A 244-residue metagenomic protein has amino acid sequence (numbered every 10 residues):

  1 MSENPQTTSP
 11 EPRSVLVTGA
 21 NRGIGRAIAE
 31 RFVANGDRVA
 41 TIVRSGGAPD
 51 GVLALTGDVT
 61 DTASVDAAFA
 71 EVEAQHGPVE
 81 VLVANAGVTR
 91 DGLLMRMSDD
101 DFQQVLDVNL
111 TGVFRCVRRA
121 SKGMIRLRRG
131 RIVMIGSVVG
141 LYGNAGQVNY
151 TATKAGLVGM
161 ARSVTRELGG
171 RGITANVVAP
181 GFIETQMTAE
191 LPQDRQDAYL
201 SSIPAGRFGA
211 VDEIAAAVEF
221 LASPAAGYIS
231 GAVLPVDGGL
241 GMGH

Functional and structural regions predicted by a protein language model:
S2-Q6, Y142, E219, S230-H244: Short C-terminal tail/terminal secondary-structure segment of NAD(P)H-dependent dehydrogenase/reductase domains
N21-R22: Conserved glycine-rich cofactor-binding loop
L93-L94, D101-L106, T188, Y199: Substrate-binding pocket helix/loop in short-chain dehydrogenase/reductase
V117, T153, A161: Active-site helix of classical SDR
K122, R166-G170, G227: Alpha-helical segment proximal to the catalytic Tyr-Lys
S137: Residue(s) in the substrate-gating loop at a strand-loop-helix junction that position the organic substrate next
I203-I214: A conserved structural motif in NAD(P)-dependent oxidoreductases
